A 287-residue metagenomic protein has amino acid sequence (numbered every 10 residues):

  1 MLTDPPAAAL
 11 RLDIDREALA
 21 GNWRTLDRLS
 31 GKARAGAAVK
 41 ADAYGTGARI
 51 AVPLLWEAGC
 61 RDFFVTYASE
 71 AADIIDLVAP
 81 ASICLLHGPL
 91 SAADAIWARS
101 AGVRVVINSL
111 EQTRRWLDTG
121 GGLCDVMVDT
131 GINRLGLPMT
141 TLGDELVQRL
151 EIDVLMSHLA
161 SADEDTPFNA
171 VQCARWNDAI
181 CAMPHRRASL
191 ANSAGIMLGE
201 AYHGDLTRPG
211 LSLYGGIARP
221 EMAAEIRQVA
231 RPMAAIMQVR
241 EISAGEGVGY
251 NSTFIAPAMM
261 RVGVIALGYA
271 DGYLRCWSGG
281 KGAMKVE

Functional and structural regions predicted by a protein language model:
M1-R24, R28, R34, S69-E70 (+4 more regions): Active-site anion/phosphate-binding pocket segments in diverse small-molecule metabolic enzymes
P6, L10-G21, G31-A179, P184-S189 (+1 more regions): Active-site-proximal beta-alpha core segment in soluble small-molecule metabolic enzymes
